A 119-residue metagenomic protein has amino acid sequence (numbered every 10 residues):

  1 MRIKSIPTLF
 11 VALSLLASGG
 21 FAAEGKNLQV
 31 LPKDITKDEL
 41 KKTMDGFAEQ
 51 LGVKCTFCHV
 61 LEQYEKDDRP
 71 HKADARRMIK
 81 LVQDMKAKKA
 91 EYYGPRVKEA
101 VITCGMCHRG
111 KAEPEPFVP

Functional and structural regions predicted by a protein language model:
M1-I6: Positively charged n-region of N-terminal signal peptides that target proteins for export
T8-S18: Bacterial N-terminal signal peptides
F21-P119: Sequence context surrounding c-type heme c attachment/ligation sites in exported
